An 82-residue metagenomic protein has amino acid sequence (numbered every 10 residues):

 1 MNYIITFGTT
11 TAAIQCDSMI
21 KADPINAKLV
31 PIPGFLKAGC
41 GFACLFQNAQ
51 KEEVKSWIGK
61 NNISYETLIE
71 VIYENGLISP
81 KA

Functional and structural regions predicted by a protein language model:
M1, T10, N26-F46: Amphipathic, hydrophobic secondary-structure cores in small proteins
T9-I25: Short amphipathic alpha-helix segments
Q15, G39, E53: Residues that form or flank phosphate/diphosphate-binding pockets in enzymes that use nucleotide phosphates
A22-I25, L29, S56, N61: Preference for short coil/turn "hinge" residues that link or interrupt alpha-helices
N48-A82: C-terminal structural segments of small proteins and small subunits
